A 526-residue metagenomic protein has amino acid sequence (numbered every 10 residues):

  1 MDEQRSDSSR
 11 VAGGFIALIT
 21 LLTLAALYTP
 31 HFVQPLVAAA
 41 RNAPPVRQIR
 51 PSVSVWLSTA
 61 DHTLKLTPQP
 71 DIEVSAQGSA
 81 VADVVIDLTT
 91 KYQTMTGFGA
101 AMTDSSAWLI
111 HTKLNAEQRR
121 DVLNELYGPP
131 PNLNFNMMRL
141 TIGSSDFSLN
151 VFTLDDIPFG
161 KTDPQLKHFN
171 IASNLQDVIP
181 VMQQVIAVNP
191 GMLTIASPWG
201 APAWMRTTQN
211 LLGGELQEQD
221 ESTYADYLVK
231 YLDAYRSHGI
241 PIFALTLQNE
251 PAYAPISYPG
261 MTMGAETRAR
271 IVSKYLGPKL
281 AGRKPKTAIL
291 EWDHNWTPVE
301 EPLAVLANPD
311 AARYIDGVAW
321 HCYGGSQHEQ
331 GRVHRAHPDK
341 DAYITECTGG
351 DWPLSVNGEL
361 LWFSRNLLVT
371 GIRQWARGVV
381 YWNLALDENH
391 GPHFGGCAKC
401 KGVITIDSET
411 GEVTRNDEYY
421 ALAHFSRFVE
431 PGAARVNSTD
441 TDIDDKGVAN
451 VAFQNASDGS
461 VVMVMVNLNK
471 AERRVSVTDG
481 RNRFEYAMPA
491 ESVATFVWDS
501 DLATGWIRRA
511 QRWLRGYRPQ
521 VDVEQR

Functional and structural regions predicted by a protein language model:
Q4-L18: N-terminal Sec-pathway targeting helices
F15-L27: Hydrophobic membrane-insertion alpha-helices, especially the h-region of bacterial N-terminal signal peptides
Y28-A43: Signal peptide processing junction and immediate N-terminal pro/mature segment of secreted/exported proteins
V46-I86, T194-A196, D226-F243, A254-W513 (+1 more regions): Substrate-binding and catalytic surfaces of secreted/luminal carbohydrate-active proteins
L64-I242, K274: N-terminal catalytic cores of secreted or lumenal carbohydrate-active enzymes
M102, I142, N249, H321-C322 (+1 more regions): Residues that line or immediately flank small-molecule/substrate-binding pockets and catalytic motifs
N134, W513-R526: Long, low-complexity intrinsically disordered regions of secretory-pathway proteins
F147-V151, P202-Q209, P251-I256, P298-E301 (+1 more regions): Short acidic/His/Gly/Ser-rich catalytic and metal-binding motifs that mark active-site loops of diverse hydrolases
